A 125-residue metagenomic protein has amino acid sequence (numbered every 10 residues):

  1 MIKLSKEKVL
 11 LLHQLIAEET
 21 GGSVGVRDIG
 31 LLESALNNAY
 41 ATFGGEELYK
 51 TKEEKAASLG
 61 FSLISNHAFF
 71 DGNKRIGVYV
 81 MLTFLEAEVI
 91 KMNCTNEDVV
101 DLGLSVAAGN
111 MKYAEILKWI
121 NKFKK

Functional and structural regions predicted by a protein language model:
M1-K125: FIC/Doc superfamily catalytic core
